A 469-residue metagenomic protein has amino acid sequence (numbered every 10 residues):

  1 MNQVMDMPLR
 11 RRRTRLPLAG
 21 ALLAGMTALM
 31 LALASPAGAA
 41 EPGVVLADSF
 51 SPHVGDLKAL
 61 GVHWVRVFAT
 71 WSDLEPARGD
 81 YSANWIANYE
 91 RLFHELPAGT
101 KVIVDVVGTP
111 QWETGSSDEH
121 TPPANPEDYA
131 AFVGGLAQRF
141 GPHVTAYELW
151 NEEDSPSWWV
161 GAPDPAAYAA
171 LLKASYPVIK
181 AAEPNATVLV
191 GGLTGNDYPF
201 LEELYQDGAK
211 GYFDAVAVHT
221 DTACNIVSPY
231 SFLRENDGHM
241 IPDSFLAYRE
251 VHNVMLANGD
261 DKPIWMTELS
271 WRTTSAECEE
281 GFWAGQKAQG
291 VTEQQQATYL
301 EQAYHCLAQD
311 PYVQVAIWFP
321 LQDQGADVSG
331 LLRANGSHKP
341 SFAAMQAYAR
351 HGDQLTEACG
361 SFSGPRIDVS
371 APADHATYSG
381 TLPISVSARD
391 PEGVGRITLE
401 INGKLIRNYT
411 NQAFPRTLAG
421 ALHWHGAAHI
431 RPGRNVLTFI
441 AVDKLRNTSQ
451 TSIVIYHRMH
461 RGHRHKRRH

Functional and structural regions predicted by a protein language model:
M1-T14: N-terminal secretory signal peptides that target proteins for export/translocation
A19-A34: Bacterial N-terminal signal peptides
G38-T70: Boundary/entry segment of secreted carbohydrate-active catalytic domains
L46-A59, D128-L136, Y198-Q206, A297-C306: Short, acidic/polar
L60-N196, W271-T274, F319, Q324: Substrate-binding cleft and catalytic face of glycoside hydrolase catalytic domains, especially the flexible beta-alpha
P126, A130, D164-Q294: Noncatalytic carbohydrate-binding groove/subsite architecture in carbohydrate-active enzymes
E153, G281, G285-D368, R446: Aromatic-rich peripheral "rim/lid" segments of glycoside hydrolase catalytic domains that contact and position glycan
G360-G462: Long, low-complexity serine/threonine/glycine- and acidic-rich segments characteristic of extracellular
